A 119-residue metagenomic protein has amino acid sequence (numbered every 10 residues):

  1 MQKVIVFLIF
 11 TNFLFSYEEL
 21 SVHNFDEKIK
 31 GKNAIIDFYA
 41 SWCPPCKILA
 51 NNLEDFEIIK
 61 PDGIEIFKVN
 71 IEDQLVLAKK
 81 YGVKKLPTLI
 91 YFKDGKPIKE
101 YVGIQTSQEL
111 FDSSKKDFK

Functional and structural regions predicted by a protein language model:
K3-L14: Sec-dependent N-terminal signal peptides
L14-E18, V22: Boundary at the C-terminal end of the N-terminal hydrophobic targeting segment
S21, N70-E72: Conserved acidic residues
V22, P45-P61: Typically the conserved alpha-helix immediately C-terminal to a functionally engaged Cys/Sec in thioredoxin-like
I29-S41: Short active-site neighborhood of thiol/selenol oxidoreductases, capturing the structured segment around
I35-I36, I66, L89: Hydrophobic beta-strand anchors of alpha/beta hydrolase catalytic cores
L75, Y81-I90: Structural micro-motif
I90-K119: Non-catalytic, surface beta->alpha helical segment in thiol-disulfide oxidoreductase systems
